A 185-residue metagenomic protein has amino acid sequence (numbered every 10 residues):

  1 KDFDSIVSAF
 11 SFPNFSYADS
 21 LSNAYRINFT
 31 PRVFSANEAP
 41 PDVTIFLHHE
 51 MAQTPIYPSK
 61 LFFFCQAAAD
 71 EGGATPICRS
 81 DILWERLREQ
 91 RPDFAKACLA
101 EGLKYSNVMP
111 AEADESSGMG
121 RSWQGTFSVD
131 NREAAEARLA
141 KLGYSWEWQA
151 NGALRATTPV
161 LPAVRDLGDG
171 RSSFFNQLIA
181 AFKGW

Functional and structural regions predicted by a protein language model:
K1-W185: Non-heme Fe(II) oxygenase catalytic core, chiefly the N-lobe of the double-stranded beta-helix
